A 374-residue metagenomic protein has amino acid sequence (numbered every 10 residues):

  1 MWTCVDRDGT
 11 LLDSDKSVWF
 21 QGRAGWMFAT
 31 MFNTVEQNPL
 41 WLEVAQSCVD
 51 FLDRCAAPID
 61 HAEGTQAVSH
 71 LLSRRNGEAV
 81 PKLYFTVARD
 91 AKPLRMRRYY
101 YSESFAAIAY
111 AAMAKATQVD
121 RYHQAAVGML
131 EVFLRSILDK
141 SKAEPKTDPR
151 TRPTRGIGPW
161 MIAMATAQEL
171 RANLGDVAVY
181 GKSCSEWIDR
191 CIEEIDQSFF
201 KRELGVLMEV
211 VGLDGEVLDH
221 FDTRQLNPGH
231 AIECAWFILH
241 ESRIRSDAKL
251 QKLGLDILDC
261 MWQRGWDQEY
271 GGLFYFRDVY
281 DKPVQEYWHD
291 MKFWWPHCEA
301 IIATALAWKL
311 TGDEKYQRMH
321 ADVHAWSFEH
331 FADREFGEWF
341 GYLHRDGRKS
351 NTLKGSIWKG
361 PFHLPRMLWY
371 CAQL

Functional and structural regions predicted by a protein language model:
M1-L374: Glycan-recognition and catalytic cores of secretory/periplasmic carbohydrate-active enzymes
